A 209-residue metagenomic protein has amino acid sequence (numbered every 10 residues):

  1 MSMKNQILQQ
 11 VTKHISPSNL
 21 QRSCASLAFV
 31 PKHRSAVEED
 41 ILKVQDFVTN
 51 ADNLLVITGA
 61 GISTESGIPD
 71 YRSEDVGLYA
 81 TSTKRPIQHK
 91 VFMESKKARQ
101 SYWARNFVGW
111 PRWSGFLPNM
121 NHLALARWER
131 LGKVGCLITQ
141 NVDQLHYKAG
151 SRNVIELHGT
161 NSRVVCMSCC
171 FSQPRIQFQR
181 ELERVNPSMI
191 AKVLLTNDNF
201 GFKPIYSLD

Functional and structural regions predicted by a protein language model:
M1-D209: Conserved catalytic alpha/beta core of Sir2/sirtuin-type deacylases, generalized to analogous enzyme cores that bind
